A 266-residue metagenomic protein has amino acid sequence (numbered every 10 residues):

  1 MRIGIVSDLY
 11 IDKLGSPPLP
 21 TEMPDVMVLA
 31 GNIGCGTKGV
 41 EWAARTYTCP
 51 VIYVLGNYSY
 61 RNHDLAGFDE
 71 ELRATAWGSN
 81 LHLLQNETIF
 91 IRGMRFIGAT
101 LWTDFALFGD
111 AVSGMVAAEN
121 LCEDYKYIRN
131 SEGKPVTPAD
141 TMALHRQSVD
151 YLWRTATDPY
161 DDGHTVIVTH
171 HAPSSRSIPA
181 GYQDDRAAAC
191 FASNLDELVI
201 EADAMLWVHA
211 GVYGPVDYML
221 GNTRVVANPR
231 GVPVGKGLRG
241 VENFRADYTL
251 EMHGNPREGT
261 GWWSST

Functional and structural regions predicted by a protein language model:
M1-G4, T88-G98, H164, M219-R224: Beta-strand-turn-beta hairpins that frame and shape the catalytic cleft of phosphate-ester-processing enzymes
M1-Y53, S59-F68, P138: N-terminal active-site segment of His-dependent metallophosphoesterases
I5-S7, M27-N32, I52-N57, H82-N86 (+3 more regions): Active-site neighborhood of phospho(di)ester-bond hydrolases with catalytic His/Asp-centered motifs
Y10-S16, G34-G39, Y58-F68, T88-F90 (+4 more regions): Active-site environment of divalent metal-dependent phosphoester hydrolases
I52-S59, D64-Y125: A basic- and aromatic-enriched beta-loop-alpha substructure that forms the phosphate/nucleotide- and DNA/RNA-contacting
A76-L81, Y151-H164, E197-L206: A structural motif corresponding to the C-terminal end of an alpha-helix and its immediate exit/capping segment
S79, P179, D185-L206, V212-T266: Binuclear metal-dependent phosphoesterase catalytic core
I97-V166, P173-Y182: Active-site-proximal loop/helix segment associated with metal-binding centers of metalloenzymes
